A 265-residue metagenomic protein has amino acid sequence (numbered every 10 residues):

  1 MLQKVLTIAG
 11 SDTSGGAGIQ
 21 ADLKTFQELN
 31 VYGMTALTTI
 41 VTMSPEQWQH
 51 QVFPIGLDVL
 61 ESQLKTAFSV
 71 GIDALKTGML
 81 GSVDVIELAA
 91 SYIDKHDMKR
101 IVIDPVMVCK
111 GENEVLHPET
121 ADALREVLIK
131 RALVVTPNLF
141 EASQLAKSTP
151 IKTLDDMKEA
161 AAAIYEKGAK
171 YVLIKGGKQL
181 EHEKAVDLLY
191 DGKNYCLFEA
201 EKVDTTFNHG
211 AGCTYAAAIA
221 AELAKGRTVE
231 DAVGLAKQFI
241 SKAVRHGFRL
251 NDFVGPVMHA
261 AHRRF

Functional and structural regions predicted by a protein language model:
L2-T7, Q27-K110, E114: Conserved N-terminal subdomain of the carbohydrate kinase-like
I8-S14, Y195-H209: Short pre-catalytic strand/loop immediately N-terminal to key active-site residues, enriched for Gly-Thr
G15-Y32: N-terminal basic/disordered segments at the start of proteins
Q20, Q144, T206-V229: Short, small-residue alpha-helix embedded
L29-M34, C196, E222-L235: Phosphate-handling active-site elements
P118-N194: Conserved phosphate/ATP/ADP-binding segment of small-molecule kinases
E230-F265: Charged C-terminal helix
